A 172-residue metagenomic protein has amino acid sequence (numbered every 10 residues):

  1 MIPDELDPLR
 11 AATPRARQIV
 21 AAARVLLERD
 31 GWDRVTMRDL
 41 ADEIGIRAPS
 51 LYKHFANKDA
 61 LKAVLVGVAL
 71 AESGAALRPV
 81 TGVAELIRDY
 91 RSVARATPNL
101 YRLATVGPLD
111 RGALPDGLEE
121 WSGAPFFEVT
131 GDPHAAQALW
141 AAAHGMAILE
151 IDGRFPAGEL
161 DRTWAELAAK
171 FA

Functional and structural regions predicted by a protein language model:
M1-D30, R38-E43, A60-A63: Basic, helix-initiating cap at the start of DNA-binding domains
D7, G67-L86, D116-G117: Amphipathic alpha-helical linker/stalk segments
I19-L27, A69, S73, Y90 (+1 more regions): Short hydrophobic clusters on alpha-helical segments that form packing/core surfaces in small helical domains
L27, T36-M37, K58, K62-A69 (+2 more regions): Amphipathic alpha-helical segments enriched in hydrophobic/aromatic and basic residues that form the DNA-contacting
M37, A48, L118: Helix-turn-helix DNA-binding elements, focusing on the entry/boundary residues of the two helices that contact DNA
I44-F55: Short hydrophobic/aromatic patch on the recognition helix
V93, T105, L109-A138, E159-F171: Amphipathic alpha-helical packing segments from all-alpha helical-bundle domains
L103, W140-A157, K170-A172: Amphipathic C-terminal alpha-helical segment
